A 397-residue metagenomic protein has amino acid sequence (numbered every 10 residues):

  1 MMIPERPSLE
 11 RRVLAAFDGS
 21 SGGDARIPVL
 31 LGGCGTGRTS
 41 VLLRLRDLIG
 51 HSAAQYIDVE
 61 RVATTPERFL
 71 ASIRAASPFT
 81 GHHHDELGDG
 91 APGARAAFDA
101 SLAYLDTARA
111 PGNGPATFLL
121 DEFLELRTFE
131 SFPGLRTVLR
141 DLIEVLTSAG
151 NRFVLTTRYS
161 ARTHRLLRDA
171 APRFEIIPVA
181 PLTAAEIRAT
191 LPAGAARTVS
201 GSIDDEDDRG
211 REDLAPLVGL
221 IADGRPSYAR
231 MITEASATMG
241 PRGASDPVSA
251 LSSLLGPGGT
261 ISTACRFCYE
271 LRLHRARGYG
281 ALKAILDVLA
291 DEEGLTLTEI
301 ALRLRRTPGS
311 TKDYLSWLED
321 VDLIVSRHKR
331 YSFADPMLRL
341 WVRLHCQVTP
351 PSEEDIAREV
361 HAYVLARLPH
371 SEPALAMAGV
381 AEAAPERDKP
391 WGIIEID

Functional and structural regions predicted by a protein language model:
D24-L43: Walker A/P-loop nucleotide-binding motif
L31, Q55-T64: A short hydrophobic beta-strand->loop->alpha-helix junction that borders the nucleotide-binding pocket of P-loop NTPases
A54, T64-G88: Conserved NTP-binding/hydrolysis module of P-loop NTPases
A96-A161, R165-D169: Conserved Walker B catalytic segment
V179-D213, I221-G224, I232: Conserved small helical "lid"/interfacial subdomain of P-loop NTPases
R230-R306, D355-V360: Winged-helix-like regulatory helical subdomains adjacent to P-loop NTPase cores
R305-D320: Short amphipathic alpha-helical interaction segments
L338-R367: Short, amphipathic alpha-helical interaction segments positioned at domain boundaries
